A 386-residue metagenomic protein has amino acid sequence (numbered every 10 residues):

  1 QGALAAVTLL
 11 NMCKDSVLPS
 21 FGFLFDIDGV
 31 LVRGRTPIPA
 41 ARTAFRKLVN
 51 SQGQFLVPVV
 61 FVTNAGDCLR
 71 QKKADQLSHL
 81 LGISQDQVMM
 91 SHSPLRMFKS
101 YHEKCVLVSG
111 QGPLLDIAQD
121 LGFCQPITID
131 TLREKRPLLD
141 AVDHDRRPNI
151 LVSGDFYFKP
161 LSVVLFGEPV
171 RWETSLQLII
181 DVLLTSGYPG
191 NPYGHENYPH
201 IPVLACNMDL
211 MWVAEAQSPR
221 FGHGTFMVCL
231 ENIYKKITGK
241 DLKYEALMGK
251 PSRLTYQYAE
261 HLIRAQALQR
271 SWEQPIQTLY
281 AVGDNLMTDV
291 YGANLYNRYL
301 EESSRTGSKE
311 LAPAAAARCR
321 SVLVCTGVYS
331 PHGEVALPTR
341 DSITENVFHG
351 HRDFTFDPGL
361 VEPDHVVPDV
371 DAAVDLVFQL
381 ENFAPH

Functional and structural regions predicted by a protein language model:
G2-R46, N50-G53, G66-S91, R96-H386: Asp-based, Mg2+/Mn2+-dependent phosphohydrolase catalytic module
